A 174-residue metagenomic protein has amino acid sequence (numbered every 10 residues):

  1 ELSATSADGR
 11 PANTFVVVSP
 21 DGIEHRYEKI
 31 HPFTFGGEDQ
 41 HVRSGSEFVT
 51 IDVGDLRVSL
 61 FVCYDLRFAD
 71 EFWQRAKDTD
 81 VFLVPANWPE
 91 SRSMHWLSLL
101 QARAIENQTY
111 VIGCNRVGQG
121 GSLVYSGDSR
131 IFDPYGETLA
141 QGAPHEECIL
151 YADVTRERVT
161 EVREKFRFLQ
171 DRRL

Functional and structural regions predicted by a protein language model:
L2-T5, V117-G118: Short, solvent-exposed loop/turn elements at beta->coil junctions and helix N-caps that rim active or binding pockets
S6-K77, S91-S98, E164-K165: Active-site catalytic loop in hydrolytic enzyme cores
N13-V17, V49, S129-I131, I149-A152: Short beta-strand scaffold segments in enzyme catalytic cores
Y27, I51, C114, G142 (+1 more regions): Hydrophobic residues at beta-strand termini and immediately following loops that shape nucleotide-binding pockets
K29, V53, P134, P144 (+1 more regions): Active-site donor-binding loop signature of nucleotide-sugar glycosyltransferases
L66-I149: CN hydrolase (nitrilase-like) catalytic-core segments centered on the catalytic cysteine and neighboring Lys/Glu
E157-L174: A short C-terminal boundary segment appended to hydrolase-like catalytic domains
